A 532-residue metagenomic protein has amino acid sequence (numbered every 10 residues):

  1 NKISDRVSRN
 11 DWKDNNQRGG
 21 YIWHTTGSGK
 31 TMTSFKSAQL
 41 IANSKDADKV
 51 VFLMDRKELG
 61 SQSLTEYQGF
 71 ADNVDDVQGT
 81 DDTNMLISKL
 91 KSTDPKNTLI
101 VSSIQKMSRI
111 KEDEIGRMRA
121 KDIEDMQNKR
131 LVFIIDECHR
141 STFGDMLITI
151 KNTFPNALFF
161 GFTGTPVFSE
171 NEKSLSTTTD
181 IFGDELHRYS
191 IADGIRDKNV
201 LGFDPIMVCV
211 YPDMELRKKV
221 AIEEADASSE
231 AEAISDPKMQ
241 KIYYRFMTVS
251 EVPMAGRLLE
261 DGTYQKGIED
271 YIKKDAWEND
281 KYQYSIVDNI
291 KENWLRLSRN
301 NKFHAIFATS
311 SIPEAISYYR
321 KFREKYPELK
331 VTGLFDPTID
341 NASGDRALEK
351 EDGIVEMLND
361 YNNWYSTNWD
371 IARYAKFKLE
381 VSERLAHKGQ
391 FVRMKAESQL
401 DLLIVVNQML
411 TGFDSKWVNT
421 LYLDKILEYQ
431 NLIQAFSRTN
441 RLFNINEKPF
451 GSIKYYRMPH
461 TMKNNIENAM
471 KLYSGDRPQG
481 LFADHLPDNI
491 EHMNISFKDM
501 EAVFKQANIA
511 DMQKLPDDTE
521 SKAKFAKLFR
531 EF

Functional and structural regions predicted by a protein language model:
K13-S37: Walker A/P-loop
T31-T33, D46-G69, T309-A315: Conserved Walker A/P-loop ATP-binding site and its immediately adjacent core in helicase/helicase-like ATPase domains
A42, K57-T83, K321-E328: Conserved helix-turn-beta segment of the N-terminal RecA-like "Helicase ATP-binding" lobe in SF1/SF2 helicases
G69-I115: Inter-Walker segment of RecA-like/P-loop motor cores
T98, E251-V405: Conserved C-terminal RecA-like helicase domain
L99-I135, R140-T149, V405-N407: Conserved RecA-like ASCE ATPase "motif II neighborhood" in helicase/translocase motors
E172-K302, Y319-E324, E328: Interdomain helical connector at the RecA1-RecA2 junction of SF1/SF2 helicase-like NTPases
F443-F532: Long, hydrophobic alpha-helical segments
